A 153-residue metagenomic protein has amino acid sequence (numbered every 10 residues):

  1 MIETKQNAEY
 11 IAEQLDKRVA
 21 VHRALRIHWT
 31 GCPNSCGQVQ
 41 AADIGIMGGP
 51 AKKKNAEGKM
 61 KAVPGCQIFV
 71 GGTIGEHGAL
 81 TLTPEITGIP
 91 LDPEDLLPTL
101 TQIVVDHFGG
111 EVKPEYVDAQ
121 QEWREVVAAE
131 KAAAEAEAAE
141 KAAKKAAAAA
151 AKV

Functional and structural regions predicted by a protein language model:
M1-K61: Small-residue-enriched alpha-helical segments and adjacent helix-cap loops that form tight helix-helix packing
I11, L96, L100, Q120-W123: Generic structural signal of hydrophobic/aromatic residues within well-ordered alpha-helices of folded domains
A24-C36, E115-E130: A glycine-rich phosphate-binding loop feature that marks nucleotide/adenosyl-phosphate handling sites
Q40-P114, V153: Mobile "lid/hinge" segments at catalytic clefts and subdomain interfaces of large enzymes
A128-K152: Long, low-complexity, compositionally biased polyampholytic IDRs enriched for Lys/Glu and Gln/Arg
